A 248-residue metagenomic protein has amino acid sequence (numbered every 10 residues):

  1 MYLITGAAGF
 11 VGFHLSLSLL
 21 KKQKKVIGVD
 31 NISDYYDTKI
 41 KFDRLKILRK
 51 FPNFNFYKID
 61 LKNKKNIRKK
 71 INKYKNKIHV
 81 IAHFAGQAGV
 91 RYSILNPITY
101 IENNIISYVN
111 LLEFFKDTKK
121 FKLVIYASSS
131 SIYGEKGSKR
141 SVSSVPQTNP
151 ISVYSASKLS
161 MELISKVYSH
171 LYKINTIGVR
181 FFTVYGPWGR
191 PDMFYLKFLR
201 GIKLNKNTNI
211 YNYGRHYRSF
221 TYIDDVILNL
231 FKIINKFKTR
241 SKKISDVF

Functional and structural regions predicted by a protein language model:
M1-V184, K236: N-terminal Rossmann-like NAD(P)+-binding domain of SDR-like oxidoreductases, especially those catalyzing
Y2, L15-K24, I59, N110 (+1 more regions): C-terminal substrate-binding subdomain of Rossmann-fold SDR/epimerase-dehydratase oxidoreductases
D30, D60, Y100, E162 (+4 more regions): Acidic side chains
L95, Y185-K197, R240-F248: Short flexible/disordered coil segments
K136-K139, L163-N235: NAD(P)-dependent short-chain dehydrogenase/reductase
